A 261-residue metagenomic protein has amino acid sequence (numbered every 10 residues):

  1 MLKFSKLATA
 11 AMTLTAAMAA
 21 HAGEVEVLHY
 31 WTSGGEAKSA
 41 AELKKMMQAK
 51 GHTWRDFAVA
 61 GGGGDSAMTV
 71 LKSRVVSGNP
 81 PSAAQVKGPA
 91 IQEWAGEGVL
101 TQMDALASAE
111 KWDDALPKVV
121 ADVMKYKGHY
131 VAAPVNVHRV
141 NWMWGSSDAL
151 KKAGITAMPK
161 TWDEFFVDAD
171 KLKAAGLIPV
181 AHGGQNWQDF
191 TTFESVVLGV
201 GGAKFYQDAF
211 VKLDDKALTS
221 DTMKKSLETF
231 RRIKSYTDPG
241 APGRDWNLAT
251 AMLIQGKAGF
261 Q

Functional and structural regions predicted by a protein language model:
M1-A22: Gram-negative bacterial Sec-dependent N-terminal signal peptides
T9, A22-E97, A109-D114, G128 (+2 more regions): Conserved N-terminal structural module of periplasmic/extracytoplasmic solute-binding proteins
Y30, E93, T192, L227-Q261: Extracytoplasmic/periplasmic substrate-binding proteins
V75-V86, V99-T101, A175-P179, Q255-Q261: Alpha-to-beta junction loops
P89-N141, F166, T192: Hinge/lid segment of periplasmic solute-binding proteins
D104-K118, D122, G184, V200-K225: Short, solvent-exposed loop/beta-turn-alpha elements that line the ligand-binding surface or hinge of extracytoplasmic
Y126-V135, N141, F166-D215, A258: Extracytoplasmic/periplasmic solute-binding protein
A169-K171, V211-P242: Glycine-centered hinge/linker elements that transmit conformational signals in sensory and ligand-binding systems
